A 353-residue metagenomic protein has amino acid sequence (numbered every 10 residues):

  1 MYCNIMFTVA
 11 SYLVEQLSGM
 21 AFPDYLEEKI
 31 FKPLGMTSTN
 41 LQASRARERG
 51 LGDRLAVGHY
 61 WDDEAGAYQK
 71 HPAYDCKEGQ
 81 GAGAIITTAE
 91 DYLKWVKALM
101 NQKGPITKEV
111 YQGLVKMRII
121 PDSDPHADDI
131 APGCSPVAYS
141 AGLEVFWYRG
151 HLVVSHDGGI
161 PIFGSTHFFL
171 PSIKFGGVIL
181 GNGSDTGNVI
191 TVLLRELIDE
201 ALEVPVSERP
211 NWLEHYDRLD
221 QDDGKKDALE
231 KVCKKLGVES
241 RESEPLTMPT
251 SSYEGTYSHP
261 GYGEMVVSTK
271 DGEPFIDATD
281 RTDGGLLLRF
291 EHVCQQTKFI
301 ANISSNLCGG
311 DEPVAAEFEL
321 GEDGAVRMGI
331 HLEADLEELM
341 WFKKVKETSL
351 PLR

Functional and structural regions predicted by a protein language model:
M1-P161, S165-T166: Short, surface-exposed loop or secondary-structure junction motifs that flank catalytic or metal-binding residues
H59, L143-V145, H167-F169, V266-V267 (+2 more regions): A structural signal for short hydrophobic beta-strand segments in well-ordered beta-sheet cores
C76, K103, S184-D185, A334-L336: A short acidic/small-residue loop/turn micro-motif
R149, S172-I173, D323: Residue-level recognition of short loop/turn positions
P161-G164, D185-N188, E264-V266: Flexible loop/turn segments at secondary-structure boundaries
T166-F168, I173-G183, M328-H331: Short, well-ordered beta-strand elements
L180, V189-P205: Short amphipathic C-terminal alpha-helix that caps PH/PH-like domains
I198-R353: Peripheral terminal and inter-domain segments
